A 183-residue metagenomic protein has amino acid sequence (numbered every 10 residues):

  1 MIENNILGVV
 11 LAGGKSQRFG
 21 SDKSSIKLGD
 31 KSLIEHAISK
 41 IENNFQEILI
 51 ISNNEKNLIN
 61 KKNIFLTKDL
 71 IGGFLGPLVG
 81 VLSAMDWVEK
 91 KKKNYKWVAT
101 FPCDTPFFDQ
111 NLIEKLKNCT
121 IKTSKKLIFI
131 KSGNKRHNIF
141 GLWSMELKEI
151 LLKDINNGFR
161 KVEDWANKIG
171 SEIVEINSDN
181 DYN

Functional and structural regions predicted by a protein language model:
I2-F159, D164-Y182: Nucleotide and nucleotide-moiety/phosphate-recognizing core
